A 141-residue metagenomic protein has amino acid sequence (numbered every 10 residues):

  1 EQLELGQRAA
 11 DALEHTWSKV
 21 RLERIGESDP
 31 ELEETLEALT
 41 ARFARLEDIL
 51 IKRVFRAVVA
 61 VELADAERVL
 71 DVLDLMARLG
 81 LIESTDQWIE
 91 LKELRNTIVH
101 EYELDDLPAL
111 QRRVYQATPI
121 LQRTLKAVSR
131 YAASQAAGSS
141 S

Functional and structural regions predicted by a protein language model:
E1-S141: Solvent-exposed interaction patches of small proteins and small membrane subunits
